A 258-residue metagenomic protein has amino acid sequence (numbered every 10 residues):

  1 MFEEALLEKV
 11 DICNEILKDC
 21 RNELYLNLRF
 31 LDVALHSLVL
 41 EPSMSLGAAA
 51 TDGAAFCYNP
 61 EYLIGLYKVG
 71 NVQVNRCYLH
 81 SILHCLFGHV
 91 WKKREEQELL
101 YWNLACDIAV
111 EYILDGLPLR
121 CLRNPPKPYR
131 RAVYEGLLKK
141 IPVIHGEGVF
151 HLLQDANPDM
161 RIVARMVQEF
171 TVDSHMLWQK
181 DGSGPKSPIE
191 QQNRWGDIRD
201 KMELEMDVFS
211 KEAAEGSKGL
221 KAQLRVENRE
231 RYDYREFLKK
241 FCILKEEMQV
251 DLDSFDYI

Functional and structural regions predicted by a protein language model:
M1-V74, Y78-R120: Basic/hydrophobic alpha-helical interface regions
D115-I258: Negatively charged
